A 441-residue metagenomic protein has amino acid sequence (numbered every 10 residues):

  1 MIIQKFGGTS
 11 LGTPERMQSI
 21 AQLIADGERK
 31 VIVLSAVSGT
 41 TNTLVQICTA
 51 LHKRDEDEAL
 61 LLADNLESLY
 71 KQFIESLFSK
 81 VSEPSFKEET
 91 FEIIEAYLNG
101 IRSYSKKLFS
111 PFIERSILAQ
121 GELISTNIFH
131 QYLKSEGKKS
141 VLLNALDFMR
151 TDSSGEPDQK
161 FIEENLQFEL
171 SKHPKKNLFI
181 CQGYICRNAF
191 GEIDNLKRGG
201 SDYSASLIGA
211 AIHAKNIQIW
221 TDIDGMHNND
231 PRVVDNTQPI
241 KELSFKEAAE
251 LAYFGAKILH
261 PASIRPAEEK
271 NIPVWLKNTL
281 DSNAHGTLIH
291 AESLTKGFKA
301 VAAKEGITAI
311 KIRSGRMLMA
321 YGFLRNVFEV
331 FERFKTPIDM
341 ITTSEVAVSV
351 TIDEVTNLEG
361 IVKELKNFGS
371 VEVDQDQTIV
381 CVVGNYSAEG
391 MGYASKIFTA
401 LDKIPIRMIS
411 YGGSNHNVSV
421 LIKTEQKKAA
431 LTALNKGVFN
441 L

Functional and structural regions predicted by a protein language model:
M1-I2, R29-I32, K71, S116 (+16 more regions): Structural motif
M1-L259, I264, K423: Nucleotide/pyrophosphate-binding catalytic subdomain
S35-S38, A145-F148, I185, T221-G225 (+6 more regions): Short, ordered loop/turn segments at secondary-structure junctions
H173-N188, L251-W275, R313-Y321, D374-E389: Electropositive, surface-exposed helix/loop patches at the edges of structured domains that serve as adaptable
S244-H290, T295-R313: A conserved active-site cap/scaffold subdomain adjacent to cofactor or substrate pockets
H285-L441: A conserved regulatory-domain signal marking ACT and ACT-like small-molecule sensing domains and adjacent regulatory
